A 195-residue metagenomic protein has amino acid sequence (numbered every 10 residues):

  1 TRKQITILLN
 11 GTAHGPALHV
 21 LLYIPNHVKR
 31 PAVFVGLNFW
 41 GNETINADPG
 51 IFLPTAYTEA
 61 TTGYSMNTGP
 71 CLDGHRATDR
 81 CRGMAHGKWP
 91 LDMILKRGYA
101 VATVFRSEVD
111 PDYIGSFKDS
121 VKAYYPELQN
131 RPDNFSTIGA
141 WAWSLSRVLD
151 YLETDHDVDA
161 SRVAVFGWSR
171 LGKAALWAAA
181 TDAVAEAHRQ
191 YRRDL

Functional and structural regions predicted by a protein language model:
T1-N26: Non-catalytic accessory segments flanking enzyme active sites
K3, P16-L18, P31, P90 (+1 more regions): Residues that flank catalytic or metal-binding motifs in active/ligand-binding sites
A13-G15, H27-R30, I94-K96, V158 (+1 more regions): Extracellular/periplasmic catalytic domains that process cell-envelope and extracellular macromolecules
H19-L22, R30-F39: Short beta-strand element of the alpha/beta-hydrolase
L21-H27, L91, W177-D182: Short amphipathic alpha-helices and their capping/turn segments at secondary-structure boundaries
V33-G36, V101-F105, A164-F166, A187-Q190: Structural recognition of the beta-strand scaffold that forms the well-ordered cores of secreted hydrolase catalytic
L37-T154, A160, D194-L195: Cap/lid segment of the alpha/beta-hydrolase catalytic domain
G41, R147-L195: Primarily recognizes the serine-hydrolase "nucleophile elbow" in alpha/beta-hydrolase and SGNH/GDSL folds
